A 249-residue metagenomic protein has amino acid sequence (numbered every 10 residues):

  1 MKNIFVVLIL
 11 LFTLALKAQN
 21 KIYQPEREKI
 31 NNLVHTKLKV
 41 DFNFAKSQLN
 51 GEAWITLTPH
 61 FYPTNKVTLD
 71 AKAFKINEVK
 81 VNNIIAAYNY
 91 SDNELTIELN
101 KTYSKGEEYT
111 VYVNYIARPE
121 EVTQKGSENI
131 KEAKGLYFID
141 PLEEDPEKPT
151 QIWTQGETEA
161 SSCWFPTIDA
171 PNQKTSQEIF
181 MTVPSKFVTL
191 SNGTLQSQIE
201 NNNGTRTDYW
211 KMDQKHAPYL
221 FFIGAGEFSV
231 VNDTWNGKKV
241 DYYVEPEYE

Functional and structural regions predicted by a protein language model:
M1-Q24: Bacterial Sec-dependent N-terminal signal peptides
A18-E249: Acidic/His-enriched low-complexity segments
